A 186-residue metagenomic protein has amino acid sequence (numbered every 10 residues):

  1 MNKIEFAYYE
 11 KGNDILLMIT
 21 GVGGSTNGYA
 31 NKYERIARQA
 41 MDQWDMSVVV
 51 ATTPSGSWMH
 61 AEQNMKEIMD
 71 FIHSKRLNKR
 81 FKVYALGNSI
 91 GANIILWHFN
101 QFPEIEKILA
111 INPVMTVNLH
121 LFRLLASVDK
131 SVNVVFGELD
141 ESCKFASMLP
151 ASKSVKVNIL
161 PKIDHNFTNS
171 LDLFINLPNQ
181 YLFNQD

Functional and structural regions predicted by a protein language model:
N2-P54: Short, surface-exposed "cap/lid" segments of acyl-processing enzymes
K32, S57-N78, W97: Alpha/beta-hydrolase active-site loop
M59, I163-I175: Catalytic histidine-centered segment of alpha/beta-hydrolase-like enzymes
L86-I95: Gly/Ala-rich beta-loop-alpha elbow adjacent to hydrolase catalytic centers
L109-N118, L139: Active-site nucleophile loop of the alpha/beta-hydrolase fold
V128-D129, V134-F136: Short beta-strand/loop motif that positions the catalytic acidic residue of the alpha/beta-hydrolase fold
E141-S147: Conserved alpha/beta-hydrolase "acid-adjacent" motif
